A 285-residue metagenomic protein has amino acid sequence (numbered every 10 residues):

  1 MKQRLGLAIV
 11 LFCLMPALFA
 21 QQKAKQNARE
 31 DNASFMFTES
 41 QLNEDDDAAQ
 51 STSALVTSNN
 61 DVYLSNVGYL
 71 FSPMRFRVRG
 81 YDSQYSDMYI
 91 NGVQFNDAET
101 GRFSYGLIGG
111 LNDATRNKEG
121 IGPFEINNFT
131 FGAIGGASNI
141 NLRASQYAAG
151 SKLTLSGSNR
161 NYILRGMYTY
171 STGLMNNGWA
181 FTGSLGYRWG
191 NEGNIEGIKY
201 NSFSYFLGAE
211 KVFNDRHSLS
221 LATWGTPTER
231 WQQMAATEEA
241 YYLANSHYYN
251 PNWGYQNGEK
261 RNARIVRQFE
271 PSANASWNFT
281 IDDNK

Functional and structural regions predicted by a protein language model:
P16, Q84, Y147, M175-N177 (+2 more regions): Short coil turns and loop connectors of transmembrane beta-barrels in diderm outer membranes and organellar homologs
N27-S53, S65-N66, R75-G80: Short, polar/charged loop or turn motifs at beta-strand boundaries
S53-V93, P123: Extracytoplasmic beta-strand/coil segments of soluble accessory domains associated with Gram-negative outer-membrane
L55, L64, V93-F124, N141-R143 (+2 more regions): Short acidic/polar hinge/loop motifs at secondary-structure boundaries that mediate gating or recognition
N59, G120-G122, G150-T154, R188-E192 (+2 more regions): Extracytoplasmic loops and strand-loop junctions of Gram-negative outer membrane beta-barrel proteins
T115-G120, G135-A137, L142-G157, F181-L185: Transmembrane beta-strand segments of Gram-negative outer membrane beta-barrel proteins
K152, G157-G190, N194-Q233, I265 (+2 more regions): Transmembrane beta-barrel wall of Gram-negative outer-membrane proteins
I195, S220-G258: Outer-membrane beta-barrel and related beta-rich outer-membrane complex signature in Gram-negative bacteria
